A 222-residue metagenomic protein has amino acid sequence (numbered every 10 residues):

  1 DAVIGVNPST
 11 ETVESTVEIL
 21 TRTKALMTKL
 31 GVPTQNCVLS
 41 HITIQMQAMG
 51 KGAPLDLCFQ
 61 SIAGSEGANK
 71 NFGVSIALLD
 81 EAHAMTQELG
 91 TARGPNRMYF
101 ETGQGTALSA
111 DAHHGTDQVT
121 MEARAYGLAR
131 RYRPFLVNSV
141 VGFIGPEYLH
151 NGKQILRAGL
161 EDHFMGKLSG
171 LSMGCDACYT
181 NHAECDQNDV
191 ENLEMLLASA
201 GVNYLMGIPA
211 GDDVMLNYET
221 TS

Functional and structural regions predicted by a protein language model:
D1-V3: Catalytic domains of carbohydrate-active enzymes, especially glycoside hydrolases
E11-E18, T23-L196, A200-P209, D213-T220: Catalytic alpha/beta core domains of metabolic enzymes, predominantly
